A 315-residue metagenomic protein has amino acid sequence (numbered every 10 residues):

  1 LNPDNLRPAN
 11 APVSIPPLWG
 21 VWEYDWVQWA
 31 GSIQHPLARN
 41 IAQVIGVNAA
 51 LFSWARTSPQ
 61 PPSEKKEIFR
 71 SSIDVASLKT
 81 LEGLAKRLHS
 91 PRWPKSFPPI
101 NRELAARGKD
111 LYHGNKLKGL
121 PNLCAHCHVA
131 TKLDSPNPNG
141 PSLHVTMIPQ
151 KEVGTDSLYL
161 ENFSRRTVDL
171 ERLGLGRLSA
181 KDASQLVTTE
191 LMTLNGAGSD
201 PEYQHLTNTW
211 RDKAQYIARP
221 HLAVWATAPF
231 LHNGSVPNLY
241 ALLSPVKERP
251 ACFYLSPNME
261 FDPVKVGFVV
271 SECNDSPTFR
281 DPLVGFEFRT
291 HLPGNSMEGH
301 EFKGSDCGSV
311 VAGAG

Functional and structural regions predicted by a protein language model:
L1-G315: Periplasmic c-type cytochrome electron-transfer domains
